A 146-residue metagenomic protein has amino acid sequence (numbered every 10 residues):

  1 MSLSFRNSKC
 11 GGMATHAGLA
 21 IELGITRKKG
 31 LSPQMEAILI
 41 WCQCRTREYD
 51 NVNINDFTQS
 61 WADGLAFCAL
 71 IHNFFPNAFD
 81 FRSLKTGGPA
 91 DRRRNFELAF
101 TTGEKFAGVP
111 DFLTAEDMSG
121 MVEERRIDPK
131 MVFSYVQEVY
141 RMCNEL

Functional and structural regions predicted by a protein language model:
M1-L146: Alpha-helical coiled-coil scaffolding segments
